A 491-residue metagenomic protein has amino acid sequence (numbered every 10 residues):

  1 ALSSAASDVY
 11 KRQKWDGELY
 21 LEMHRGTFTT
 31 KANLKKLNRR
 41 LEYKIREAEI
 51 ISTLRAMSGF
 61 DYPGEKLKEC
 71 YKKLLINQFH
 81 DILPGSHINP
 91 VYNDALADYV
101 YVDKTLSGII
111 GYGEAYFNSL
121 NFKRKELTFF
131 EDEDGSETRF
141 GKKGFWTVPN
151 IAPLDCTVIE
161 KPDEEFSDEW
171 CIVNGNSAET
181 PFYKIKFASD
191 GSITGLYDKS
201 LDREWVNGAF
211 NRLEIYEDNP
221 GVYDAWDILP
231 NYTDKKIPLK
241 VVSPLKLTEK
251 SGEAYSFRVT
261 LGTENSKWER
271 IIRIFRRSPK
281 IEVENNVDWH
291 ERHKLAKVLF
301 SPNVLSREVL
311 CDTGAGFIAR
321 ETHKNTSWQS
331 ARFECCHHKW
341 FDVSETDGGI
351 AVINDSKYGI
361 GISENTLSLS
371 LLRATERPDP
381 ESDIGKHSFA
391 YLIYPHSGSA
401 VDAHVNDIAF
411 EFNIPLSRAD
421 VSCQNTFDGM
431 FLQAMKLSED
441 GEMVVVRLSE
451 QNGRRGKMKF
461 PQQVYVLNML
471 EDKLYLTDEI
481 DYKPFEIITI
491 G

Functional and structural regions predicted by a protein language model:
A1-A6: Positively charged, low-complexity/disordered segments
S7-D8, N93: A glycine-rich phosphate-binding loop feature that marks nucleotide/adenosyl-phosphate handling sites
D8, R12, Y20, Y112-G491: C-terminal (or distal) subdomains of carbohydrate-active enzymes
G17-D61: Basic, alpha-helical interaction scaffolds
A32, K36, Y62, H87 (+4 more regions): Conserved aromatic-histidine-acidic binding/catalytic patches
E42-P153, G441, L448-Q451: Histidine-centered catalytic/metal-binding microenvironments
